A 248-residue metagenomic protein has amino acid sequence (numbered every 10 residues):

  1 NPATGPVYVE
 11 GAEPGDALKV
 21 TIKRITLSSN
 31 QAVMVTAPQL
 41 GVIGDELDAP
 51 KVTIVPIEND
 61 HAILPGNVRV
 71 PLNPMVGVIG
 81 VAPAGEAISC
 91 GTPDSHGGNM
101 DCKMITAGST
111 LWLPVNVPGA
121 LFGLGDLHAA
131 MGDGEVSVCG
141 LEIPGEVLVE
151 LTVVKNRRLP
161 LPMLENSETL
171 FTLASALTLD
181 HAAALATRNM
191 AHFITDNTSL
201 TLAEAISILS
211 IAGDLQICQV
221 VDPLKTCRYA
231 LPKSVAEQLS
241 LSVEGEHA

Functional and structural regions predicted by a protein language model:
N1-D16, P38-G66, M131-T152, L241-V243: Short peripheral tails and domain-boundary helices/loops at the edges of structured domains
P2-T21, L27-N30, D48-K51, M104-T106 (+4 more regions): Alpha/propeptide regions of enzymes that mature by internal proteolysis
K23-I25, N116-P118, S234: Solvent-exposed coil/turn segments that connect beta secondary-structure elements in extracytoplasmic/periplasmic
R24-A107, W112: Intrinsically disordered, low-complexity linker/loop segments enriched in Gly/Pro and charged/polar residues
I25-V35, G119-A129, C218-V221: Short, Lys/Arg- and Gly-enriched loop/turn segments at beta-strand edges
L72-H181, A191: Conserved mixed alpha/beta catalytic, RNA-binding, or beta-rich assembly cores of soluble enzyme, regulatory
G123-A129, I206-L209, V220-L224, S242-E244: Composition- and surface-driven signal marking solvent-exposed, interaction-prone regions in large proteins
P223-A248: Long, compositionally biased
